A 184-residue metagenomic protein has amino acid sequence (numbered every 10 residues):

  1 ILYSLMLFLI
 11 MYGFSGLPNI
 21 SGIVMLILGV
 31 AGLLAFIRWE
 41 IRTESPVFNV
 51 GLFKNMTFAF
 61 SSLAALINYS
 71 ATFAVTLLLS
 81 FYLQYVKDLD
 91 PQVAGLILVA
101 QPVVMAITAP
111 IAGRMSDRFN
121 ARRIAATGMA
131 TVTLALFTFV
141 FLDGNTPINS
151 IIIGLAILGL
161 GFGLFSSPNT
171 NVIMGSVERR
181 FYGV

Functional and structural regions predicted by a protein language model:
I1-Y3, A126-T127: Select subsegments of transmembrane alpha-helices in polytopic membrane proteins, especially boundary-proximal
Y3-M25, R38: Phenylalanine-glycine-rich, low-complexity intrinsically disordered regions, typified by the FG/GLFG repeat domains
Y12, G22-M25, S45-V184: 12-transmembrane solute porter fold
S15-G16, G32-E44: Structural signal for alpha-helical transmembrane segments and their membrane-water exit/capping regions in multi-pass
